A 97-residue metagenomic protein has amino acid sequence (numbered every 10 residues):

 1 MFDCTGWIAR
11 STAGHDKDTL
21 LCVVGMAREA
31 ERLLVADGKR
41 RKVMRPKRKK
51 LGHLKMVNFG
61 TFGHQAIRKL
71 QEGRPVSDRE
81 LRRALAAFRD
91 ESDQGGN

Functional and structural regions predicted by a protein language model:
M1-T5, T12, C22-N97: Ferredoxin-like alpha/beta domains used as RNA- or RNAP-binding modules
G14-K17: Short, charged beta-turn/beta-strand-edge "cap" motif at the junction between a beta-strand and an adjacent loop
